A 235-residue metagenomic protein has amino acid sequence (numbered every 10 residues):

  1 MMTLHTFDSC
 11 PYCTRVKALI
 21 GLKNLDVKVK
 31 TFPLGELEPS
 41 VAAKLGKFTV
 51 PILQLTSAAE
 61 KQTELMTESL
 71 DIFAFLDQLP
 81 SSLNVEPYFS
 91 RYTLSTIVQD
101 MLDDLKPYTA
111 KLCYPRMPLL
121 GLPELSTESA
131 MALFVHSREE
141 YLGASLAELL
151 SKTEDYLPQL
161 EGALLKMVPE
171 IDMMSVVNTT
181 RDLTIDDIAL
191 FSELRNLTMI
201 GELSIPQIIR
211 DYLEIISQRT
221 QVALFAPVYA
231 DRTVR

Functional and structural regions predicted by a protein language model:
M1-L133, M173: GST-like domain detector, emphasizing the conserved glutathione-binding G-site in the N-terminal thioredoxin-like
A18, F32-P33, P51-I52, L94-S95 (+6 more regions): Aromatic-enriched hydrophobic runs in primary sequence
A43-G46, S81, E140-G143, E154 (+1 more regions): Glycine-centered secondary-structure boundary/capping sites
Q54, Q62, Q78, Q99 (+4 more regions): Residue-identity detector for glutamine
N84-E86, V176-T180, F225-V228: Short, hydrophobic secondary-structure boundary micro-motifs
D103-S217: GST-like fold's C-terminal all-alpha helical module
I216-S217, Q221-R235: Charge-dense, extended regions
